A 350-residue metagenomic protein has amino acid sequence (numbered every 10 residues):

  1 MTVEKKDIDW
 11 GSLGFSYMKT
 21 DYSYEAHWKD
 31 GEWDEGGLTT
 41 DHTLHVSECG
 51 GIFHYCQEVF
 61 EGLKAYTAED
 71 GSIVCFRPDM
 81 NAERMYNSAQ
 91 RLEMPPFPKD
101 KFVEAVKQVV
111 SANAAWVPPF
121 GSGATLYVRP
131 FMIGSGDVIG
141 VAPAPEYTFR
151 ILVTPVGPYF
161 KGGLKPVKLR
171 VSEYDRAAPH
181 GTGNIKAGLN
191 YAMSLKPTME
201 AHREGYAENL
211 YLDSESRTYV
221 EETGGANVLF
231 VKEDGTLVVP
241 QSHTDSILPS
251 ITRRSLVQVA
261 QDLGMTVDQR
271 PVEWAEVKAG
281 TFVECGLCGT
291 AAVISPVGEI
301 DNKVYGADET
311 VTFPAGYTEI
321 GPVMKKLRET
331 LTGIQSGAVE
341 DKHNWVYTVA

Functional and structural regions predicted by a protein language model:
M1-Q57: Intrinsically disordered, low-complexity, positively charged segments
T2-D9, G14-T20, K161, Y219-A350: Conserved catalytic-core subdomain
D9-S12, P78-N81, Y86, Q90-E204 (+1 more regions): Extended Lys/Arg-rich, glycine-bearing segments that form polyanion-binding/interaction patches within enzyme domains
Y17-E25, D30, L38, G51 (+2 more regions): Active-site-adjacent loop/helix segments that line or gate small-molecule/cofactor pockets in enzymes
Y24-A26, L63-K64, R150, N209-L210 (+1 more regions): Short beta-strand scaffold segments in enzyme catalytic cores
A26-D34, V59, Y66-G71, P78 (+5 more regions): Short acidic-glycine loop/turn motifs at beta-strand connectors
S47-K64, A291-S295: Conserved phosphate/anionic-ligand binding catalytic regions in large, soluble enzymes, centered on
